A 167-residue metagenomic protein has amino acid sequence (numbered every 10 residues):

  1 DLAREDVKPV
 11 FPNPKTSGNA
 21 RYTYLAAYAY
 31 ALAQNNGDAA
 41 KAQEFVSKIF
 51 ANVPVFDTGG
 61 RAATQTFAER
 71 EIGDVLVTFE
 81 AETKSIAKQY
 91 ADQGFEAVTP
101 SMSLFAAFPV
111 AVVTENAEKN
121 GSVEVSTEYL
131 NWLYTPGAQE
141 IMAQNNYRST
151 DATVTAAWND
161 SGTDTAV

Functional and structural regions predicted by a protein language model:
D1, T16, A29-G37, N116-S126: Short helix-loop capping/hinge motifs at secondary-structure junctions, enriched in acidic/polar residues
D1-A29: A conserved helix-loop-strand patch within extracytoplasmic ligand-binding domains of the periplasmic binding
V7, A106-V110: Small-molecule pocket liners
P9-P14, F50-P54, E115-E118: Second-shell loop/turn segments in exported
P14-N19, A81-S85, M102-L104, N116-E118: Solvent-exposed loop/turn segments at secondary-structure junctions within structured extracellular/periplasmic domains
L25, A29, S47, Q65 (+4 more regions): Solvent-exposed, polar/charged alpha-helical surfaces in well-ordered, non-transmembrane soluble domains, broadly
A29, Q34-S101: Ligand-binding pocket segment of bilobal, Venus flytrap-like solute-binding proteins
E115-V167: Extracellular/periplasmic juxtamembrane helices and adjacent flexible linkers that interface with membrane partners
